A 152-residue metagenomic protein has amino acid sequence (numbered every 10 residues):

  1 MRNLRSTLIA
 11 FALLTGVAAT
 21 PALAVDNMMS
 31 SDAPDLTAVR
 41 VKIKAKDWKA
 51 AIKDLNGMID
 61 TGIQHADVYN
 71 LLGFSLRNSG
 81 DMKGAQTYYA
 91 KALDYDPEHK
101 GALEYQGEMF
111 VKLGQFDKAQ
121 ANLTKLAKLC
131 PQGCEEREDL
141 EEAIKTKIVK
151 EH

Functional and structural regions predicted by a protein language model:
N3-L4, D26-P34, Q120-H152: Terminal, low-structured helical/coil segments at or just beyond the last alpha-helical repeat
G57-M58, K91-A92, K125-L126: Canonical positions in the second alpha-helix
T61, Y95, K128-Q132: Structural marker of alpha-solenoid helical repeat scaffolds
H65, H99, G133-C134: Residue-level recognition of tetratricopeptide repeat
L71, Y105, D139-A143: Canonical tetratricopeptide repeat
